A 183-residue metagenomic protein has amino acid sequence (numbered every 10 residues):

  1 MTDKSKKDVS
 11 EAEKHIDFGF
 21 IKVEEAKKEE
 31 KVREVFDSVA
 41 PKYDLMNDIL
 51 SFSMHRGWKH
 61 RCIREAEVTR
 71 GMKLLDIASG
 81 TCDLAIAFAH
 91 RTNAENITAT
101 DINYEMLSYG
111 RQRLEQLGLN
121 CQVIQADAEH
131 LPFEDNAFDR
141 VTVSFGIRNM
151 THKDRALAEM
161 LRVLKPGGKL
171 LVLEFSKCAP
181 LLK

Functional and structural regions predicted by a protein language model:
T2-R33: N-terminal auxiliary segments of SAM/dcSAM-dependent transferases
K42, F52-M72, A87: Conserved alpha-helix/loop element of class I SAM-dependent methyltransferases that forms part of the SAM/SAH-binding
Y43, V141-T142: Hydrophobic beta-strand segment of the Class I
K73-H130: Class I SAM-dependent methyltransferase SAM/SAH-binding core
D101-I102, H152, F175: Short beta->alpha hinge that forms the Motif I/post-I loop of the SAM-binding pocket
E129-R140: A short acidic, Gly/Pro-enriched loop at the edge of an enzyme's catalytic core that lines a small-molecule cofactor
D154-P166: A short glycine-rich, Lys/Arg-flanked "PGG" loop and its adjoining helix->strand segment in the class I
K169-K183: Conserved class I S-adenosyl-L-methionine
